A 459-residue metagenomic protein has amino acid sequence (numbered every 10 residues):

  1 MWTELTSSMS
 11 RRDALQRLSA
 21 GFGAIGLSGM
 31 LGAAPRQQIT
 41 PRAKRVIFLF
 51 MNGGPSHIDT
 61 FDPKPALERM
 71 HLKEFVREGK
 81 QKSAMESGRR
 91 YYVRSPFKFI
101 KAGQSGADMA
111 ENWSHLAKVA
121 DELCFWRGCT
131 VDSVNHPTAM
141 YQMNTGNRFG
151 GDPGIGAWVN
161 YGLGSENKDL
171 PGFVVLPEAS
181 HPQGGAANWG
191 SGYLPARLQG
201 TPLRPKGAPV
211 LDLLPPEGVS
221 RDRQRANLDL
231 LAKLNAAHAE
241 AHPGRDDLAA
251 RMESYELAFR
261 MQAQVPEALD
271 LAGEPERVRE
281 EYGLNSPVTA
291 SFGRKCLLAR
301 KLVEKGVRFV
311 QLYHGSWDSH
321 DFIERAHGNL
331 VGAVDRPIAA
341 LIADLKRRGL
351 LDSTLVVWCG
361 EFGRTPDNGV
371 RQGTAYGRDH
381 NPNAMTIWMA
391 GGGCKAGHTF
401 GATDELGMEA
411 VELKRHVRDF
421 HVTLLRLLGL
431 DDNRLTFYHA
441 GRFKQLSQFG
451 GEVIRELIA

Functional and structural regions predicted by a protein language model:
M1-A459: Ligand-binding pockets and gating/stacking loops
